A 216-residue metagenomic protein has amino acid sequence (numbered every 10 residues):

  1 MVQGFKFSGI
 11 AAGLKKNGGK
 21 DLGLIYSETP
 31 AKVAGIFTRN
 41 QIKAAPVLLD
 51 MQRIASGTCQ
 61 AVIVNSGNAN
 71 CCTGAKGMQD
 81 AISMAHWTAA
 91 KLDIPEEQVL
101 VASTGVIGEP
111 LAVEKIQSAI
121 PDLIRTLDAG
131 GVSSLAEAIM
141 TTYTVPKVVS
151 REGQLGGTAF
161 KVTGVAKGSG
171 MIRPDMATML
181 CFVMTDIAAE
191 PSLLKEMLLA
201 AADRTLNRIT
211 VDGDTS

Functional and structural regions predicted by a protein language model:
M1-I42: N-terminal amphipathic/basic leader segments beginning at the initiator methionine
K16-Y26, I54-V62, D214-S216: N-terminal glycine-rich anion-binding loops that anchor highly charged ligand groups
A31, N68-C71: A short, flexible beta-alpha/helix-coil linker loop
F37-A55, T141-L155: Glycine-rich oxoanion-binding loops at beta->alpha junctions
N40-P46, G74-S83: Glycine-rich anion/phosphate-binding loops
M51-Q52, S169-I172, T210-D212: Short beta-strand/turn micro-motifs at beta-sheet edges
Q60-G67, Q98-T104: Glycine- and acidic-rich phosphate- and metal-coordinating loops
I82, W87-L206, S216: Glycine-rich, mobile lid/loop segments that gate access to catalytic sites or pores
